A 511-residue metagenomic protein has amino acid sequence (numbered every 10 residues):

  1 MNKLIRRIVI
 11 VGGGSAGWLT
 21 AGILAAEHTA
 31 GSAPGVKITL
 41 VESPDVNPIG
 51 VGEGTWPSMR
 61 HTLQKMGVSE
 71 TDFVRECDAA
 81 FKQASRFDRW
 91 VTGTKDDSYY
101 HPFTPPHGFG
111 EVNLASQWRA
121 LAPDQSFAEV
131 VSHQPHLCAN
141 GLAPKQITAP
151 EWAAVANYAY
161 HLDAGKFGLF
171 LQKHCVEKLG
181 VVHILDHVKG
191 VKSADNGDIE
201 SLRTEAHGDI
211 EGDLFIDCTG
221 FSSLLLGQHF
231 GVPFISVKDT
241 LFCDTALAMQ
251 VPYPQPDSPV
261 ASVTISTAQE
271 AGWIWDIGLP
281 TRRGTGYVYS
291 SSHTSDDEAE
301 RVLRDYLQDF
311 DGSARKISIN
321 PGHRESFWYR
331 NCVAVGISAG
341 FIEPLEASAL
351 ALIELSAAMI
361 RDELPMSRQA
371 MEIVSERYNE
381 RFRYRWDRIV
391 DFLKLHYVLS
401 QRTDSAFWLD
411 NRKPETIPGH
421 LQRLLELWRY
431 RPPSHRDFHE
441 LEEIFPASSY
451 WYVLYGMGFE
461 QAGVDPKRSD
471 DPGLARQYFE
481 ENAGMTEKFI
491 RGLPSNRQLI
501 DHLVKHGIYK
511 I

Functional and structural regions predicted by a protein language model:
R6-G35: N-terminal Rossmann-like FAD-binding beta1-loop-alpha1 element of flavoenzymes
A25-V51: Glycine-rich FAD pyrophosphate-binding loop
N47-C138: Dinucleotide-binding Rossmann-like beta1-alpha1 core, especially the glycine-rich loop that anchors the ADP
D96-F170, H174-K178, C218, F230-P233 (+4 more regions): Low-complexity, highly charged intrinsically disordered N-terminal segments that act as targeting/localization
A149-A299, A357: Predominantly flavin-linked oxidoreductase catalytic cores and closely associated redox partners
A268-I319, G340-A351, E363, M371: Conserved FAD/dinucleotide-binding core of flavoprotein oxidoreductases
F327-L345: Short FAD-binding loop at a beta-strand-to-alpha-helix junction that anchors the flavin cofactor in diverse
D362-I511: Long, low-complexity C-terminal extensions of enzymes
